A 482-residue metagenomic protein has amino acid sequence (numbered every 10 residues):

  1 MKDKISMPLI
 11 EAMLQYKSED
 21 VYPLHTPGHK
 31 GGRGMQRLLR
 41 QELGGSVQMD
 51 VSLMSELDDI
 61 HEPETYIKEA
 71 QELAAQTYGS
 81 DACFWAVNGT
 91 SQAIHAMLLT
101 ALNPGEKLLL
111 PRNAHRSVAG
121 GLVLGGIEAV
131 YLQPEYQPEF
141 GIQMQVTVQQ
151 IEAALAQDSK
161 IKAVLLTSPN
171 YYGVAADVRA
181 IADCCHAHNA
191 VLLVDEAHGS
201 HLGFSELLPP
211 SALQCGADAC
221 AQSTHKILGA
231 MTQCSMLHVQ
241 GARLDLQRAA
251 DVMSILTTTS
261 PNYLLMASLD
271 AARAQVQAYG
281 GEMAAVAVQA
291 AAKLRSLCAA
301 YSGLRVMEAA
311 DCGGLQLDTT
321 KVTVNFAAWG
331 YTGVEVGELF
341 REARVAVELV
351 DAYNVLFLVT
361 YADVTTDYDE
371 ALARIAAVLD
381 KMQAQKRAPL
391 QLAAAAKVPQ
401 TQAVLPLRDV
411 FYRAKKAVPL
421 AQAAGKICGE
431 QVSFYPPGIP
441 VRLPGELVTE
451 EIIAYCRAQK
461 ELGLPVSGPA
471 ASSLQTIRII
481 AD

Functional and structural regions predicted by a protein language model:
M1-T65, P437: N-terminal "arm"/small-domain region of PLP-dependent enzymes with the aminotransferase-like
L9-L14, D20, L38-R40, E62 (+2 more regions): Conserved PLP-enzyme active-site core in the AAT-like
V47-T90: Conserved N-terminal alpha-helix of the aminotransferase class I/II PLP-enzyme fold
F84-A86, V164-T167, T323, L356-T360: Short glycine-rich or small-residue beta-strand-to-loop segments that form or flank ligand, phosphate, metal/Fe-S
S296-G468: Conserved C-terminal alpha-helix-loop-beta "cap" of PLP-dependent enzymes that closes/shapes the active-site mouth
P465-D482: Charge-dense polyanion-binding interfaces
